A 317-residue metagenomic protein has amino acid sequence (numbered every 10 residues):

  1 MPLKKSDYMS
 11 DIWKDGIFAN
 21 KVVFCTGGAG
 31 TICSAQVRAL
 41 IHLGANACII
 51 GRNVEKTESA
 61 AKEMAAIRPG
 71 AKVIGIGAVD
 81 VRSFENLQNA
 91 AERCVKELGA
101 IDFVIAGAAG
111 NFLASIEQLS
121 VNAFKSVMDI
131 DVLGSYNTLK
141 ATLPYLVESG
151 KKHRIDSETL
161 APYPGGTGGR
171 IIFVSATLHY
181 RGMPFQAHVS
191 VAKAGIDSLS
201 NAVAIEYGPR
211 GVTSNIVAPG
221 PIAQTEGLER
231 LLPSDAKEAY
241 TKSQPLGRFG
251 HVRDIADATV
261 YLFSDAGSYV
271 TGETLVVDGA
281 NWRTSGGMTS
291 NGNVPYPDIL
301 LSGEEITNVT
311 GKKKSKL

Functional and structural regions predicted by a protein language model:
L3-W13, V260, T271-L317: Short C-terminal tail/terminal secondary-structure segment of NAD(P)H-dependent dehydrogenase/reductase domains
A29-G30: Conserved glycine-rich cofactor-binding loop
L87, L98, R248-V277, W282-R283: C-terminal substrate-recognition "lid" of short-chain dehydrogenase/reductases
I105, G208, T213, V270-G272: Short, small/polar-rich loop/turn modules that mediate ligand/substrate recognition or access, typified
S115-I116, S120-K125, L228, Y240: Substrate-binding pocket helix/loop in short-chain dehydrogenase/reductase
L119-K125, D129, I155, D298-I299: Short, well-ordered secondary-structure patches that form non-catalytic structural/interaction elements within domains
V147, K151-G195, S200-P209, P221 (+1 more regions): Catalytic loop of short-chain dehydrogenase/reductase
